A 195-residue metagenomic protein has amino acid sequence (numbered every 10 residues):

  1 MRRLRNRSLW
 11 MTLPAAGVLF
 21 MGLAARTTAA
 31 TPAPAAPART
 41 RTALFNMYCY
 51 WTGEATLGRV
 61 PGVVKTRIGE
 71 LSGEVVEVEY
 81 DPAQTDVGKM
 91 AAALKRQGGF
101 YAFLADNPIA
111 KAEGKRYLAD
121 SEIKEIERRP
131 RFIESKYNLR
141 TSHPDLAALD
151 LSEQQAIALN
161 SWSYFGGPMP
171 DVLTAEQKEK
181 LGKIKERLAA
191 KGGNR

Functional and structural regions predicted by a protein language model:
M1-R5: N-terminal secretory signal peptides that target proteins for export/translocation
S8-W10, L57: N-terminal leader/presequence-like segments
M11-G22: Bacterial N-terminal signal peptides
G22-R195: Flexible coil/turn and secondary-structure edge motifs
